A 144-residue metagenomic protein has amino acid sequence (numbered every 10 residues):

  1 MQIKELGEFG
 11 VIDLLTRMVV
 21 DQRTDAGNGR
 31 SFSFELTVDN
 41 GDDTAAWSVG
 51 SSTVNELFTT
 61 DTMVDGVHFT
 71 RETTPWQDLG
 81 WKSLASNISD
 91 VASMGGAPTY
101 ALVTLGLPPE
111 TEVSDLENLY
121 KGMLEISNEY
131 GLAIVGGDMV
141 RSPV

Functional and structural regions predicted by a protein language model:
M1-P75, M94, V103, G122-I126 (+1 more regions): Extreme N-terminal cap/leader segments of soluble proteins
D13, T44, S83, P98 (+1 more regions): Short, flexible micro-motifs
L36-V38, E72-I88, E110-K121: Glycine-rich anion/phosphate-binding loops
W47, S86, S142-P143: Residues at secondary-structure transition points
V64-T70, G80, G106-P108, V140-R141: Generic, ordered loop/turn and secondary-structure boundary motif
W81-S93, A133-G137: Short, charged beta->alpha transition segments
T99-V144: Glycine-rich anion-binding loops of enzyme active sites
